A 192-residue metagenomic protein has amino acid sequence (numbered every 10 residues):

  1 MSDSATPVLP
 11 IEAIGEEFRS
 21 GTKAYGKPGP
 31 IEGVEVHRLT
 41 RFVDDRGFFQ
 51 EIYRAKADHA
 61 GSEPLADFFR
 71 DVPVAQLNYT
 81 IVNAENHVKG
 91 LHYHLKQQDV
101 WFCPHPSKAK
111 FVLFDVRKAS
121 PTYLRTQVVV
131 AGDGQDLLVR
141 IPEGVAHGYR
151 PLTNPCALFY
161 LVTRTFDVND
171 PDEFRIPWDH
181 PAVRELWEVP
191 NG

Functional and structural regions predicted by a protein language model:
S2-G134, N154-G192: Non-catalytic, conserved peripheral segments adjacent to functional cores
A131-N154: Conserved metal-binding segment of the jelly-roll/cupin
